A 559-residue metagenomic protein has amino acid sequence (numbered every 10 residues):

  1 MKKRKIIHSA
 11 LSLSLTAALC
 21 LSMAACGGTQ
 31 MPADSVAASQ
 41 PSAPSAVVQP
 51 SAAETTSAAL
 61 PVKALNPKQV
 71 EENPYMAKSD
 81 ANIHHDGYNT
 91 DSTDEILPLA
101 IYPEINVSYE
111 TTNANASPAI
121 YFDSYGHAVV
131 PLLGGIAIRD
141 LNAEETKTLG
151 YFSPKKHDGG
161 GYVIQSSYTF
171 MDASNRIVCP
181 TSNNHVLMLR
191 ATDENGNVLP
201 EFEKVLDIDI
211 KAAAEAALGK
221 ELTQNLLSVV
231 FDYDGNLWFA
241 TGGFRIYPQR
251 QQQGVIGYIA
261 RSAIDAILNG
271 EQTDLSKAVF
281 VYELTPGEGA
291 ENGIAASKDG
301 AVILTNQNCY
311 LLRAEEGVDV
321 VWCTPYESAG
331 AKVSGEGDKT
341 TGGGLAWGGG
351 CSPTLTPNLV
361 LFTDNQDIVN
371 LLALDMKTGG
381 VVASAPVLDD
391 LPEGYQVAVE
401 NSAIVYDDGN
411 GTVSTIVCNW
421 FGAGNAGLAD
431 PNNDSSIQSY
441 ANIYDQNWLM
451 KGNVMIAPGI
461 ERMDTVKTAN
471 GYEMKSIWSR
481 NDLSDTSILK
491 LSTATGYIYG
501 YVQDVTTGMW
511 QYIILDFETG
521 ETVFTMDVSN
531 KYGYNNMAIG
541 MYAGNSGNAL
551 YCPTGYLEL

Functional and structural regions predicted by a protein language model:
C26-P154, A173-R176: Sequence/structural signature of beta-propeller modules and their immediately flanking N-terminal secretory/stalk
E110-Y121, K156-D172, A213-V230, P286-S297 (+4 more regions): Repeated scaffold domains used in trafficking and secretory/extracellular systems, primarily beta-propellers
H127-P131, R176-P180, N236-A240, G300-L304 (+4 more regions): Conserved beta-propeller blade signature
L133-N142, N183-A191, G196, R245-A260 (+5 more regions): Structural motif
F152-G160, E203-E221, G270-G287, V321-L345 (+3 more regions): Surface-exposed loop and turn segments in beta-propeller and other repeat-based domains that flank or scaffold
I294-D408: Long, internal scaffold/assembly segments composed of regular secondary structure
L359-T363, V369, N401-Y532: Loop/turn-rich, solvent-exposed surfaces of beta-rich toroidal or solenoidal domains
N535-L559: Blade-level signature of beta-propeller repeat domains, shared across WD40, Kelch, NHL, RCC1 and BNR/Asp-box propellers
